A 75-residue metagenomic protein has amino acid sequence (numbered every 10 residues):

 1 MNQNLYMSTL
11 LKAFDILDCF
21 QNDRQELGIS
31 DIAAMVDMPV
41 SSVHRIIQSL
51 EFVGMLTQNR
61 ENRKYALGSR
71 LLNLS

Functional and structural regions predicted by a protein language model:
M1-S75: N-terminal helix-turn-helix
